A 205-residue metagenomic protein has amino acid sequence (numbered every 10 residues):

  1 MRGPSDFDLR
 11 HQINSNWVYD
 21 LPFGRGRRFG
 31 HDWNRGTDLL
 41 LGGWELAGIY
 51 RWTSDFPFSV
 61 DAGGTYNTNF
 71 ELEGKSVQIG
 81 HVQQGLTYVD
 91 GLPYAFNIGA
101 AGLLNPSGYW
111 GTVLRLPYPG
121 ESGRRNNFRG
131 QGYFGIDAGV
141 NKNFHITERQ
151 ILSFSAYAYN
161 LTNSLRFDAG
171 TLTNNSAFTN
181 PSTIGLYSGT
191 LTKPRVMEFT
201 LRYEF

Functional and structural regions predicted by a protein language model:
M1-F205: Short, solvent-exposed micro-motifs at the edges of structured domains
